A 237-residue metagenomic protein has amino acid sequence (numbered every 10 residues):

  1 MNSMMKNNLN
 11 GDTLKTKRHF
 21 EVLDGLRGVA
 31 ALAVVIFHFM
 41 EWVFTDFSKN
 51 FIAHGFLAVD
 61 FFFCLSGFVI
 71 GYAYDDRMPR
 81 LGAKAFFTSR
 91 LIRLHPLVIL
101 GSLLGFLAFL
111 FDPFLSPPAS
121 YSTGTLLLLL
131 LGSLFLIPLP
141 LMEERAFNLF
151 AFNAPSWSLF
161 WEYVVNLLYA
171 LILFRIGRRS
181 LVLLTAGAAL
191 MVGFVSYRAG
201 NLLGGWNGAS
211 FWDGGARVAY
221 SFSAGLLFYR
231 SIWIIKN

Functional and structural regions predicted by a protein language model:
M1-W206, V218: Membrane-cytosol interface segments of multi-pass membrane proteins, especially ER/Golgi lipid-handling enzymes
S210, G214-N237: Alpha-helical transmembrane segments and terminal signal-anchor/GPI-anchor hydrophobic tails, characterized by long
